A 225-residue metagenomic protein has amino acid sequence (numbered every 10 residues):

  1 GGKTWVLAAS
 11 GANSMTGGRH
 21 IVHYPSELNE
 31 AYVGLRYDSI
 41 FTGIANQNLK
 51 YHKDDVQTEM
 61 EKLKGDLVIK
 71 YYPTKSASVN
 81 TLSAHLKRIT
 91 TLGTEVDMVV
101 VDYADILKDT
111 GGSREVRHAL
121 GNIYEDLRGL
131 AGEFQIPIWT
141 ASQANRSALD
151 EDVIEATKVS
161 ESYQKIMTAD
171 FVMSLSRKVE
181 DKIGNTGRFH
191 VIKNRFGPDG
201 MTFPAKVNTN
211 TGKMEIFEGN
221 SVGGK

Functional and structural regions predicted by a protein language model:
G2-K3: Conserved glycine(s) of the Walker
V6, S10: Hydrophobic positions on the alpha1 helix immediately C-terminal to the Walker A/P-loop
G17-E95, D109, F203-P204: Cytosolic-facing regulatory segments adjacent to core modules
S26-L28, T140-Q143: Conserved H-loop
N29-V33, K75-L82, V116-D126, E155-E161 (+1 more regions): Helical mechanochemical/support elements of P-loop NTPase systems and associated helical scaffolds
N46-L49, Y71-S76, D109-G121, D150-T157: Flexible beta-alpha connector loops of hexameric P-loop NTPases
T58-L63, V79-V99, G129-F134, R146-K225: C-terminal regions of RecA-like/P-loop NTPase motor modules
D97-I136, T140: Helical hairpin unit composed of two closely spaced alpha helices linked by a short loop
